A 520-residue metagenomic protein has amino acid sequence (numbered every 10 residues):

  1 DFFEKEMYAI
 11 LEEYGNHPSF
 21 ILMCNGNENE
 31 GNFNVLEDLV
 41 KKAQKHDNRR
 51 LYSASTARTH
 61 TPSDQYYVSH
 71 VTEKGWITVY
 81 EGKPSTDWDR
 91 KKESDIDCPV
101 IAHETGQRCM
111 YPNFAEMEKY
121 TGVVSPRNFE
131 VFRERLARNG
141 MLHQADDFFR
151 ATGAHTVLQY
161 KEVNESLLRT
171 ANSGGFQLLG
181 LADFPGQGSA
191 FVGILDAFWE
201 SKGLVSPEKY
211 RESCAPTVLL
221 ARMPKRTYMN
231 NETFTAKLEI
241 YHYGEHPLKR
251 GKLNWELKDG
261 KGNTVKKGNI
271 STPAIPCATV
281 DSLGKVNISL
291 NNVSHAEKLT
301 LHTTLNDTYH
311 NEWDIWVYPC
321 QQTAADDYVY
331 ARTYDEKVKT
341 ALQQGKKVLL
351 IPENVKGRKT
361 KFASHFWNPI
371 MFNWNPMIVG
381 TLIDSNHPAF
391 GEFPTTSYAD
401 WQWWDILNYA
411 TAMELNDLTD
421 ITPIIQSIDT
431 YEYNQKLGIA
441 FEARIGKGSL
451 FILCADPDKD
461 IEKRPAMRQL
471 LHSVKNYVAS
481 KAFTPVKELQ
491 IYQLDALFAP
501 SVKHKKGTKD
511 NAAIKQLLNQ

Functional and structural regions predicted by a protein language model:
D1-L195: Substrate-binding/catalytic cleft of secreted carbohydrate-active enzymes, primarily glycoside hydrolases
N27-E28, T105, V329-D335, L350-V355 (+2 more regions): Structural motif
H46, E81-K83, N354-K359, I370-P465 (+1 more regions): Catalytic beta-strand/loop cores that center a nucleophilic Ser/Cys/Thr and support acyl-enzyme chemistry
H46, L179-G244, L253: Aromatic-rich peripheral "rim/lid" segments of glycoside hydrolase catalytic domains that contact and position glycan
E232-P273, S282-S289, A296-N306: Beta-strand-rich binding/interaction modules
N306-E312: Short, exposed coil/turn segments at beta-strand boundaries within extracellular/luminal domains
W313-Y334, P485: Low-complexity, Pro/Ser/Thr- and charge-rich linker/hinge segments at domain boundaries
D327-N368, R444-S449, V474-Y477: Short alpha-beta junction capping motif
